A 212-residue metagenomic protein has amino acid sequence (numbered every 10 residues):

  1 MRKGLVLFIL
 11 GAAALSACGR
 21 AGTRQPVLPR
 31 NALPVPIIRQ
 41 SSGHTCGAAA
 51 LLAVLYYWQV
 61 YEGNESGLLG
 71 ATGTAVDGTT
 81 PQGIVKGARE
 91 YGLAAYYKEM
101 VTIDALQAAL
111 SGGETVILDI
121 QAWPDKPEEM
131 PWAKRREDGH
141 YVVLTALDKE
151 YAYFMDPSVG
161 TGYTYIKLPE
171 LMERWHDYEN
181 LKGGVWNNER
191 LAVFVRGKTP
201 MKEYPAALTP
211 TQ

Functional and structural regions predicted by a protein language model:
G4-L5, G11, L15-T80, A122-W123 (+3 more regions): Active-site-adjacent structural segments surrounding the nucleophilic cysteine of cysteine proteases and isopeptidases
G19-G22, E129, R135-R136, T145-Q212: Noncatalytic regulatory segments and standalone regulatory/sensor domains
G47-L55, E65-L69, P81-V85, I103 (+4 more regions): Extracytoplasmic/secreted envelope proteins and their assembly/folding machinery, especially bacterial periplasmic
A53-Y61, A71, G87-A94, A109-G113 (+2 more regions): Structured segments of extracytoplasmic/periplasmic soluble domains in secreted or envelope-associated proteins
T74-D104: Mid-chain, structured segments of secreted extracytoplasmic proteins
E99-S158, T164: Active-site-adjacent substructure of cysteine-protease-like catalytic cores
